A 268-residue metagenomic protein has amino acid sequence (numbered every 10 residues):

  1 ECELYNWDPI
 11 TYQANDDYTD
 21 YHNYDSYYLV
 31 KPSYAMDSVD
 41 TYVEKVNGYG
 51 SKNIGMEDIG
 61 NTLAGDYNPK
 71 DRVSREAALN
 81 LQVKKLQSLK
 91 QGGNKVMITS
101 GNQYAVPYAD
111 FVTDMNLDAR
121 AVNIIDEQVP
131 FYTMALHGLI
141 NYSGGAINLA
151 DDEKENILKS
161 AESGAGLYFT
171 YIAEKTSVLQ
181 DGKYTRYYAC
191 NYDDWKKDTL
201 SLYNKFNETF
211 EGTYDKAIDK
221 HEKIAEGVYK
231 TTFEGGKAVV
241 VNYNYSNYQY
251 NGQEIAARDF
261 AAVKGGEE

Functional and structural regions predicted by a protein language model:
C2-E268: Active-site-proximal substrate-binding groove within the catalytic cores of carbohydrate-active enzymes
